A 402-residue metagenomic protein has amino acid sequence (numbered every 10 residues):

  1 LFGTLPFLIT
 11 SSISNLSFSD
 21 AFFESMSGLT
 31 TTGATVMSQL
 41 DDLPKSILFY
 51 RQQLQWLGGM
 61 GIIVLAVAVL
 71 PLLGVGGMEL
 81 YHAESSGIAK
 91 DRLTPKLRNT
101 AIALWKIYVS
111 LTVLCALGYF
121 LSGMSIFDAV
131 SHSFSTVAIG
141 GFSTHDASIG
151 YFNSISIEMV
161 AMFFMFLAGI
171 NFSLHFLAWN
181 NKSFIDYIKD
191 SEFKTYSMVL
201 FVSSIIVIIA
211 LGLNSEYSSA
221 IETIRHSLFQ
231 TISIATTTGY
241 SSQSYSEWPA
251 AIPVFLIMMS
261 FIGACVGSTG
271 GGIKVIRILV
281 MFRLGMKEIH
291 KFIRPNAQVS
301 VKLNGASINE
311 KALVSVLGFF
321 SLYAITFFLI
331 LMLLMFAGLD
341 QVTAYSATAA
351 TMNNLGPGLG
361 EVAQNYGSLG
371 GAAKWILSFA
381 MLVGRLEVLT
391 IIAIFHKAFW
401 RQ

Functional and structural regions predicted by a protein language model:
L1-Q402: Membrane-proximal intracellular helices of multi-pass ion channels
